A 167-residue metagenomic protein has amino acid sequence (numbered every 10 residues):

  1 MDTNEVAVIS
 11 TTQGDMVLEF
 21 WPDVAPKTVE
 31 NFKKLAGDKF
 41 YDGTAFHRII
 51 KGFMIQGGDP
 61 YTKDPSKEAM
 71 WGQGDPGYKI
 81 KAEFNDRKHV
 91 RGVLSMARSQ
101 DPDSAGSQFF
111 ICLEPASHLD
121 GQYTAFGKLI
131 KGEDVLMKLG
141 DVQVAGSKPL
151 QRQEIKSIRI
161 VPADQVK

Functional and structural regions predicted by a protein language model:
M1-K167: Cyclophilin-like peptidyl-prolyl cis-trans isomerases
